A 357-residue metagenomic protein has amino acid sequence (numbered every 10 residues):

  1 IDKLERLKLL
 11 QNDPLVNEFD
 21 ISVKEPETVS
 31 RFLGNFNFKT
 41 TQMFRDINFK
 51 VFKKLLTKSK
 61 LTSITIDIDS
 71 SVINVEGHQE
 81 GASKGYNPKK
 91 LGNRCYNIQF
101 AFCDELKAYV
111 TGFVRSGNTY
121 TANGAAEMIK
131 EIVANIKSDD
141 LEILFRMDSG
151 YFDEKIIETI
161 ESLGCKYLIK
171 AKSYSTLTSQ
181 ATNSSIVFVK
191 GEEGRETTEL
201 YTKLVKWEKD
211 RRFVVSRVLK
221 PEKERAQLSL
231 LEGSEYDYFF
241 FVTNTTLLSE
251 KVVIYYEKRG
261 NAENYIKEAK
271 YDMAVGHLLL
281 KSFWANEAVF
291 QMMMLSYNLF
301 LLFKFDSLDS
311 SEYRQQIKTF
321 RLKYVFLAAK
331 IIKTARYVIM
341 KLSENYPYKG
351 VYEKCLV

Functional and structural regions predicted by a protein language model:
I1-K60, T111-G112, A126-S149, E154-C165 (+4 more regions): Short alpha-helical elements
R6, E18, V75-G77, V110-T111 (+7 more regions): Short helix/loop capping segments that flank catalytic or ligand/cofactor-binding pockets
L7, E25, V29, T62-I73 (+7 more regions): Short, conserved catalytic/metal-binding motifs centered on acidic residues
S30-F100: Active-site-proximal, Lys/Arg-enriched surface segment that forms a nucleic-acid-binding/basic interface patch
V72, G191, K251-F303: Short amphipathic alpha-helical "interface-anchor" segments enriched in bulky aromatics
P88-S138: Electropositive, glycine- and tryptophan-enriched low-complexity nucleic-acid-binding patches
K166-Y271, V357: An anionic, glycine-rich sequence signature occurring as long contiguous blocks
L299-V357: A short, flexible helix-boundary coil/loop motif
